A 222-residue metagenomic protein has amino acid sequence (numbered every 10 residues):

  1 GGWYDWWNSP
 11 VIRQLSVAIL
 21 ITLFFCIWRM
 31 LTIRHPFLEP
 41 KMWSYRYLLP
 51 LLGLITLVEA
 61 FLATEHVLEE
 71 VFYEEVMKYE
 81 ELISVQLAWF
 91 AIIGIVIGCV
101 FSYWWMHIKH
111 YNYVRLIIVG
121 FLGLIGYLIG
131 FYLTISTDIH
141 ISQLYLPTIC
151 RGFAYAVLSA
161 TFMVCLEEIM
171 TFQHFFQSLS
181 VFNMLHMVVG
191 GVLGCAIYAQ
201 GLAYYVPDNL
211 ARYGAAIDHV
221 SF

Functional and structural regions predicted by a protein language model:
G1-S84, H107-H110: Membrane-helix boundary/linker segments in multi-pass transporters
A88-D218: C-terminal module of multi-pass small-molecule transporters
